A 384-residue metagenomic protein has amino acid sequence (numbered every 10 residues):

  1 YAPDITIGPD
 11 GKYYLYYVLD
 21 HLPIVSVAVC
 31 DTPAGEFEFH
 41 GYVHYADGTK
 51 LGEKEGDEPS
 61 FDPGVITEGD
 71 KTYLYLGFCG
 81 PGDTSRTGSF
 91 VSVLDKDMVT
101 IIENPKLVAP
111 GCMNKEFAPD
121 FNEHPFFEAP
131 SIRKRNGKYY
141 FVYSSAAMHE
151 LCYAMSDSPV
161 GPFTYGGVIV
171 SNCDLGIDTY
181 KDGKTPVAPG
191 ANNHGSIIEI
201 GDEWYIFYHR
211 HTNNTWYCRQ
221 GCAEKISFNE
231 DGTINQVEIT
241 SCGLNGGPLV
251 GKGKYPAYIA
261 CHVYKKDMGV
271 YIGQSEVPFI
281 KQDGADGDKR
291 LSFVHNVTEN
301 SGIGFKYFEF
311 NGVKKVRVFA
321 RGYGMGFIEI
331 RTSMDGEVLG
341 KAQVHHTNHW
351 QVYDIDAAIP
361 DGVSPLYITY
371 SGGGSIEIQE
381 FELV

Functional and structural regions predicted by a protein language model:
Y1-K341, H345-V384: Carbohydrate-active catalytic/glycan-binding domains of CAZyme proteins, especially the secreted or lumenal ectodomains
